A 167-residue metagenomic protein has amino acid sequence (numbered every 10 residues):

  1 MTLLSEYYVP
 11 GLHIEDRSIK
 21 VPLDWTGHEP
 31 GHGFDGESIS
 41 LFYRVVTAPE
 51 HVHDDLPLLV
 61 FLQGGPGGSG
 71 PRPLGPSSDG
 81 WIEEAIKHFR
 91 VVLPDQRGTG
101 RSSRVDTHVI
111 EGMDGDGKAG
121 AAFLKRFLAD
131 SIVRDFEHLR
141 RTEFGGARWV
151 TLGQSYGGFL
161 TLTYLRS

Functional and structural regions predicted by a protein language model:
L3, Y8-S167: Gly/Pro-rich cap/lid or specificity-loop segments adjacent to the active site
